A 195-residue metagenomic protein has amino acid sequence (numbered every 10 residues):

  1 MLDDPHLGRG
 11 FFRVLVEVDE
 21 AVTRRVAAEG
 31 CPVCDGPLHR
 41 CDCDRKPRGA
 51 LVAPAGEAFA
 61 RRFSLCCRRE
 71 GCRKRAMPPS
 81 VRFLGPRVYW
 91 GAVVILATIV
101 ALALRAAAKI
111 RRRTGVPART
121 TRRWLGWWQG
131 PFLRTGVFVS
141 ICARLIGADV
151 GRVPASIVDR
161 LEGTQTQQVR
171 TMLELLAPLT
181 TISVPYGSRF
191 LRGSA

Functional and structural regions predicted by a protein language model:
M1-R82: Short, conserved DNA-binding cores of transcription-related domains
M1-T23, A27, R119, G126 (+1 more regions): Long C-terminal interaction/binding lobes of large macromolecular proteins
A27, P32, P37-H39, C66-V93 (+2 more regions): Generic hydrophobic segment detector
S64, R69-S156: Short, positively charged, Gly/Tyr-enriched micro-motifs that form contact patches at catalytic or ligand/partner
